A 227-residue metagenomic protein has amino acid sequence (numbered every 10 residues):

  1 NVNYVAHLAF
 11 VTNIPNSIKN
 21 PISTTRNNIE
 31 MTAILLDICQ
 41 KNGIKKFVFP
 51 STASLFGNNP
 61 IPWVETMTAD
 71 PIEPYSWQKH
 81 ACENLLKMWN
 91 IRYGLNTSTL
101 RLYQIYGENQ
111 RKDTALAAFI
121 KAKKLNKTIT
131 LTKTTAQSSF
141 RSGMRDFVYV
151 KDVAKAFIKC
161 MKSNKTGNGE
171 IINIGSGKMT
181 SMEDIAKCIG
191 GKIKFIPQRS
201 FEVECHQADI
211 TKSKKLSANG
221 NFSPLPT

Functional and structural regions predicted by a protein language model:
N1-R101, I105: N-terminal Rossmann-like NAD(P)+-binding domain of SDR-like oxidoreductases, especially those catalyzing
N20, I38, N42, A122-N126 (+2 more regions): Generic structural signal for alpha-helix termini and adjacent loop/cap motifs
L35, L86, F119, S213-K214: Structural element of the ATP-grasp superfamily
I61, N84-K159, K187-G190: NAD(P)-dependent short-chain dehydrogenase/reductase
P62-D70, Q137-S138, K194-P197, K212-S213: Short glycine/proline- and charge-enriched loop/turn segments that cap or connect secondary-structure elements
F119, L125, K159-F201, I210: Mid/C-terminal beta-alpha module of Rossmann-like enzyme folds, strongest in SDR-family dehydrogenases/epimerases
V150, S181-D184, R199-S223: Conserved C-terminal active-site "lid" loop/helix of NAD(P)H-dependent oxidoreductases that clamps the redox cofactor
V153, F157, I174, I185 (+2 more regions): Non-catalytic, hydrophobic alpha-helical segments
